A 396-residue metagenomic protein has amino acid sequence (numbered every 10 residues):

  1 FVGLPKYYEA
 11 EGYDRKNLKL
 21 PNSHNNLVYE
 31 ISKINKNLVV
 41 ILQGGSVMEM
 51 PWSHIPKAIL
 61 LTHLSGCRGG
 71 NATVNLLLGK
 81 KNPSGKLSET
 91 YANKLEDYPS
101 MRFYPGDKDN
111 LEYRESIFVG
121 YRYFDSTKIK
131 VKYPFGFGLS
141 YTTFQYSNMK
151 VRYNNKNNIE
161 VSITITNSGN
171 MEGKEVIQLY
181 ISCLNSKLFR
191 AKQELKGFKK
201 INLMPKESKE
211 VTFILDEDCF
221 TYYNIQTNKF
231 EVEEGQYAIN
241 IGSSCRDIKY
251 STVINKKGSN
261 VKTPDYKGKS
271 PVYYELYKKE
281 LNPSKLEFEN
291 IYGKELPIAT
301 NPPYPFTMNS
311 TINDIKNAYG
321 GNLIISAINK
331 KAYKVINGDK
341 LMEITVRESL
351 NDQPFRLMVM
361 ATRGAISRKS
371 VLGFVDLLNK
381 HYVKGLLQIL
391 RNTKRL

Functional and structural regions predicted by a protein language model:
F1-L396: C-terminal non-catalytic regions of proteins with extracellular/luminal or membrane-system context
